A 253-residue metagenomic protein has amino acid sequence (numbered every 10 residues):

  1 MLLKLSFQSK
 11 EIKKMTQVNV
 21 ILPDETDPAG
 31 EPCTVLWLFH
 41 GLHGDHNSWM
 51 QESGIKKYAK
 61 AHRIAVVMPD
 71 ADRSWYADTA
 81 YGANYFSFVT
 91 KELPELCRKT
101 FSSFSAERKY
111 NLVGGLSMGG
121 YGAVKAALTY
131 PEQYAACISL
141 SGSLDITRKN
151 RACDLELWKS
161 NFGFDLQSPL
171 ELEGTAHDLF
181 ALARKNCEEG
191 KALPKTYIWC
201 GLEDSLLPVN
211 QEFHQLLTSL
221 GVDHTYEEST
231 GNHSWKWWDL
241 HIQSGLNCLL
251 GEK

Functional and structural regions predicted by a protein language model:
M1-K253: Non-catalytic cap/lid and distal C-terminal segments of serine-dependent acyl enzymes
